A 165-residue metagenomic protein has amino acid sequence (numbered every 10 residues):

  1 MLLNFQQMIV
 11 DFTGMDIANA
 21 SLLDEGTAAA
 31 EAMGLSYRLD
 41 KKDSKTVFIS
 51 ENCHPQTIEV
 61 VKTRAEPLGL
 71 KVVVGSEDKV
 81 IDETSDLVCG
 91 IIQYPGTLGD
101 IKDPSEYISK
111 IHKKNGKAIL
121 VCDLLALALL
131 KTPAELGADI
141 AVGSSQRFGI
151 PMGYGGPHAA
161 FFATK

Functional and structural regions predicted by a protein language model:
M1-A28: Conserved N-terminal alpha-helix of the aminotransferase class I/II PLP-enzyme fold
T27-K165: Conserved PLP-enzyme active-site core in the AAT-like
